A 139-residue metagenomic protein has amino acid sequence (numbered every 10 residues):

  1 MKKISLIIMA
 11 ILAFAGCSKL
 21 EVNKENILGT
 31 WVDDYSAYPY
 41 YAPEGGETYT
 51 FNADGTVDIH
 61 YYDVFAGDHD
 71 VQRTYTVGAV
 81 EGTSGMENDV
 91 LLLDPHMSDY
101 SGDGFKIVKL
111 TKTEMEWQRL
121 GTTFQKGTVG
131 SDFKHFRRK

Functional and structural regions predicted by a protein language model:
M1-C17: Sec-dependent bacterial lipoprotein signal peptides
C17, V108, R137-R138: Residue-level recognition of alpha-helix boundary/capping or hinge positions
C17-V32: N-terminal helix-cap/turn-to-beta initiation motif at the start of protein domains
W31, A53-V57: A short glycine-rich beta-turn/N-cap micro-motif
S36-P43, T56-R119: Contiguous, well-ordered beta-strand patches that form the walls/edges of small beta-barrel/beta-sandwich domains
T48-T50: His/acidic/aromatic-lined binding-pocket segments of jelly-roll/cupin-type domains and related regulatory beta-sandwich
E114-G130: Short, exposed beta-strand-loop hairpins at the edges of beta-sheets in extracellular/periplasmic proteins
G130-K139: Short, low-complexity, Pro/Ser/Thr/Gly-rich segments in the mature regions of secreted, periplasmic
